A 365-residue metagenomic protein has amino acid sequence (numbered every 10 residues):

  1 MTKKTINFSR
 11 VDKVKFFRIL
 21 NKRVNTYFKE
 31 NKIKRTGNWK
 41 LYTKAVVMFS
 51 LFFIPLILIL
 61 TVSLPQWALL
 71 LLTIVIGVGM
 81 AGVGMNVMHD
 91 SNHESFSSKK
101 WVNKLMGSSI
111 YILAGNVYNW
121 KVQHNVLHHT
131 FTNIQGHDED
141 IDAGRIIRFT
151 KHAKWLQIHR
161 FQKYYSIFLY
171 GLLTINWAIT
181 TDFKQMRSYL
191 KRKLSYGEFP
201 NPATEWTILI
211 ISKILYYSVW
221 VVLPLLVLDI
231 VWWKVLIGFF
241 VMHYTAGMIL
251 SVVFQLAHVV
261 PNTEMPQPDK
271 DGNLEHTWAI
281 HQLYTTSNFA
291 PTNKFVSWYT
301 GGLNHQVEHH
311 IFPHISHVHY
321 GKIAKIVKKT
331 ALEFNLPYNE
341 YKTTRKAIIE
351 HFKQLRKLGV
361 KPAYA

Functional and structural regions predicted by a protein language model:
T2-K4, V78-M88, V117-N119, A246-V259: Hydrophobic alpha-helical membrane-embedded segments
K3-T26, I175-K191: Short, charged cytosolic
F17-T26, F52, G77-M88: Central hydrophobic cores of alpha-helical transmembrane segments in multi-pass inner-membrane proteins across all
N21, N25-Y42: Membrane-interface, cytosolic juxtamembrane amphipathic helix immediately N-terminal to a transmembrane helix, enriched
R35-G84, Y111-I112, K163-I175, P200-V253: Alpha-helical bilayer-embedded segments of polytopic membrane proteins, i.e., transmembrane/intramembrane helices
V75-N201, D269-P362: Membrane-embedded catalytic scaffold of the fatty acid hydroxylase/desaturase
V241-Q255, V259-V260, V327-P337: C-terminal, active-site-flanking charged/polar segments
F254-W278: C-terminal, non-catalytic macromolecule-binding modules
